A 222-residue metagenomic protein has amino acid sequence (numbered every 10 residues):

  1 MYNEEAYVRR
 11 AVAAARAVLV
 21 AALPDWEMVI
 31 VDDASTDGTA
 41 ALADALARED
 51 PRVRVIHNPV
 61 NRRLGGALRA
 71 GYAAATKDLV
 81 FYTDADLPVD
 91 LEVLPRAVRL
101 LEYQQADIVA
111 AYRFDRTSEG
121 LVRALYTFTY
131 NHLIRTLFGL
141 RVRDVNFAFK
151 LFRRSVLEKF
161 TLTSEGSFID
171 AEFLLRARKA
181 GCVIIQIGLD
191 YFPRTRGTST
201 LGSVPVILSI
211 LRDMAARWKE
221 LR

Functional and structural regions predicted by a protein language model:
E4-L19: Short, well-formed alpha-helical segments that are part of the catalytic scaffolds of diverse glycosyltransferases
A6-R10, D37-L46: Acidic helix N-cap motif at the loop->helix transition within catalytic regions of sugar-transfer enzymes
R16, P24-A34, I56-N58: Short beta-strand/loop segment that forms part of the nucleotide-sugar
D32-A41, L87: A conserved acidic beta->alpha catalytic loop
R52, N58-A74, L79, L91-S167 (+1 more regions): Acceptor/aglycone-binding surface of glycosyltransferases and processive sugar-polymer synthases
V89, I169-R176: Short active-site alpha-helical segment characteristic of glycosyltransferases and processive polysaccharide synthases
R141, T163-E165, L175-F192: Catalytic donor-sugar/metal-binding loop of nucleotide-sugar-dependent glycosyltransferases
